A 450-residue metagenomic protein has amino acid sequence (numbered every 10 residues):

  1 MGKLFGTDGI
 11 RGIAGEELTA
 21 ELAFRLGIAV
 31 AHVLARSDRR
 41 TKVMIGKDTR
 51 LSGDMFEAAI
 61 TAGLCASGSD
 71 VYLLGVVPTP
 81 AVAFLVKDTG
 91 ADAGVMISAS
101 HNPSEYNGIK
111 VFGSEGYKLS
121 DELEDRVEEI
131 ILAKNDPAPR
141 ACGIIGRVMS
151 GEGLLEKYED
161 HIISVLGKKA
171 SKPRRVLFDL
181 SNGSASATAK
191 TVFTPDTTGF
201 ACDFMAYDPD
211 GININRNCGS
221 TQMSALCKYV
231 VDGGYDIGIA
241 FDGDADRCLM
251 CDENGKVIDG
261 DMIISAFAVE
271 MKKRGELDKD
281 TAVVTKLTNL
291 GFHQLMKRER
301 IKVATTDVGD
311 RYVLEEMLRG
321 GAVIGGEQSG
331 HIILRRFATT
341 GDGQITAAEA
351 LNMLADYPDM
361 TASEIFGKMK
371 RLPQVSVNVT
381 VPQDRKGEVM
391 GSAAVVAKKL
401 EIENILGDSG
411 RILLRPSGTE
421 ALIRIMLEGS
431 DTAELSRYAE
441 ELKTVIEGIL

Functional and structural regions predicted by a protein language model:
M1-A62, A66-S67, I145-V176, K386 (+1 more regions): An N-terminal, well-structured beta->alpha segment
I13, N107-V231: Gly/Ser/Thr-enriched, mixed-charge loops and adjacent short helices that form phosphate/oxyanion-binding elements
H32, R36, K42-Y106, T191-C251: N-terminal small/polar loop signature for handling phosphorylated ligands or for N-terminal nucleophile
R40-D48, Y72, R175-F178, D280-K286 (+2 more regions): Short glycine-rich phosphate-binding loop at a beta-alpha junction
V71-P80, V257-G260, V284-T285, T306-D307: Active-site nucleophile and cofactor-binding loops and adjacent substrate-binding regions of central metabolic enzymes
S104-E105, V111-S120, D125, E129-A133 (+2 more regions): Replace "Mg2+/Mn2+-dependent" with "divalent metal-dependent
I237, R274-L450: Phosphate-binding and adjacent anionic-ligand microenvironments
